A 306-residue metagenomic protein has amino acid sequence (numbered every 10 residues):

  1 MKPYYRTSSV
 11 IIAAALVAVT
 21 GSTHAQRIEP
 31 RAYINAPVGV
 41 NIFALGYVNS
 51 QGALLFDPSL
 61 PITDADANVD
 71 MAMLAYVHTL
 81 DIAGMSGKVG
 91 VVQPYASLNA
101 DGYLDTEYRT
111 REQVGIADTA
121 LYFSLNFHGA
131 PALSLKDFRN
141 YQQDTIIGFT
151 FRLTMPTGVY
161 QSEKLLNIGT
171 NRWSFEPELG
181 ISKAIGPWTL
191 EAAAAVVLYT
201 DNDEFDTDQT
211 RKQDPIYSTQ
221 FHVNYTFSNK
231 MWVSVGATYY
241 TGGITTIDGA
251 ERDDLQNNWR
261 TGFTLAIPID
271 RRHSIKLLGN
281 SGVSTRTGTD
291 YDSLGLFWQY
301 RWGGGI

Functional and structural regions predicted by a protein language model:
G21-A44, G129-T145, G303-I306: Outer-membrane beta-barrel biogenesis signature
I28, D206-I306: Outer membrane beta-barrel transmembrane domains
N41-F43, D70-L74, A117-F123, I147 (+5 more regions): Hydrophobic, lipid-facing positions within transmembrane beta-strands of outer-membrane proteins
F43-N49, V89-S97, F149-M155, A192-L198 (+4 more regions): Transmembrane beta-barrel strands of outer-membrane/channel proteins
Y47-N49, H78-L80, L125-F127, L153 (+5 more regions): Residue-level signature of outer-membrane beta-barrel architecture
S50-M71, Y108-R109, S162-L166: Surface-exposed strand-loop-strand hairpins of Gram-negative outer-membrane beta-barrel proteins
A53-L54, G84-G87, P131, P187-L190 (+3 more regions): Repeated loop/turn-to-beta-strand initiation elements of outer-membrane beta-barrel proteins
S97-K212, D254: Outer-membrane pore/translocation modules
